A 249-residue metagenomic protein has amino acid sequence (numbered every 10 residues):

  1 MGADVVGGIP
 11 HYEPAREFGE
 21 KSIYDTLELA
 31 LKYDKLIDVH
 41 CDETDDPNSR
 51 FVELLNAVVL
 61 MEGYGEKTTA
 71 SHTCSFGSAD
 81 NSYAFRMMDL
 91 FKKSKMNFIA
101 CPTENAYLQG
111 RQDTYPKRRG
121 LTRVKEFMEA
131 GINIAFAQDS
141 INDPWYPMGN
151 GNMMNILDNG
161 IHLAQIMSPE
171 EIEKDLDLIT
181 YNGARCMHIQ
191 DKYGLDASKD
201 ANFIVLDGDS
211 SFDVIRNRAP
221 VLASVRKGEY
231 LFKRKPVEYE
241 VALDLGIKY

Functional and structural regions predicted by a protein language model:
M1-N97, D113-F136: Histidine/acidic residue-rich metal-binding segments in metalloenzymes
E13, S75-F76, T103-A106, D139-N142 (+3 more regions): Short, glycine-/Ser/Thr-/acidic-enriched flexible segments
P14-A15, D45-P47, A106-L108, D143-W145 (+1 more regions): Short secondary-structure capping/turn micro-motifs that flank functional sites
R16, S78, L108, E170 (+2 more regions): Glycine/Thr-rich phosphate-binding loops of Rossmann-like dinucleotide-binding domains
G19-E20, R50-V52, R111-D113, Y146-G151 (+2 more regions): Short secondary-structure transition/capping segments
L36, A57-T68, E104-L108, R118-L206: His/Asp/Glu-enriched, well-ordered alpha-helical/loop segment that forms or immediately abuts the divalent-metal
I99-C101: Oxyanion-binding "anion nests"
E173-Y249: Active-site microenvironment of metallo-dependent hydrolases
